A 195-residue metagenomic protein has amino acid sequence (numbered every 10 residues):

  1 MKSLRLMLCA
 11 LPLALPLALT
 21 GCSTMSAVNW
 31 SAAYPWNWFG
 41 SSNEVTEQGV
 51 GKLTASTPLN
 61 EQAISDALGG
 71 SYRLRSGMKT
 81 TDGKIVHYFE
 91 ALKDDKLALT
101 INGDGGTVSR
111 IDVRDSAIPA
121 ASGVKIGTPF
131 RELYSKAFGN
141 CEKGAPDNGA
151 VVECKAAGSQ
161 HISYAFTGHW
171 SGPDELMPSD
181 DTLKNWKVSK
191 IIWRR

Functional and structural regions predicted by a protein language model:
M1-L11: Bacterial N-terminal signal peptides that target proteins for export
L19-G21: C-terminal motif of bacterial Sec signal peptides marking the signal peptidase cleavage site
S23-N148, K155, E175-R195: Short helix/turn-capping signatures at newly exposed starts of structured segments
L97-G103, S159-G168: Broad, structure-driven detector of short, well-ordered beta-strand segments within folded domains
S163-D180: Surface-exposed, gly/pro-biased binding rims or lids
